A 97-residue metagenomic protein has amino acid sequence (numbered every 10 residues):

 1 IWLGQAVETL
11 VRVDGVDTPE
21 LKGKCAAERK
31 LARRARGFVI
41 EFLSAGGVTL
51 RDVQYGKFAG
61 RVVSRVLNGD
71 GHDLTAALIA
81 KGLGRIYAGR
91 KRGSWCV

Functional and structural regions predicted by a protein language model:
I1-V97: Small beta-barrel nucleic-acid-binding modules, primarily SNase/OB-fold domains and secondarily Tudor-like barrels
